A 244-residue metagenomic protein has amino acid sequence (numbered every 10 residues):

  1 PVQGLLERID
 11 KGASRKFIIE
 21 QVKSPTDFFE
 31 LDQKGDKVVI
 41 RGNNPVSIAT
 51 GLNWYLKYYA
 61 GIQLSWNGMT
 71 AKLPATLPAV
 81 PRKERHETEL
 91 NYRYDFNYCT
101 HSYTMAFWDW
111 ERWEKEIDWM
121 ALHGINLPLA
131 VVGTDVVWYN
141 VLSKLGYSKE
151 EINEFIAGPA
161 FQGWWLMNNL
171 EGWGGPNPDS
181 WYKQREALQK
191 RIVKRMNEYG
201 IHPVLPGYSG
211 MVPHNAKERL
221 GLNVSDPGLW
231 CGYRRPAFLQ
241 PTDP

Functional and structural regions predicted by a protein language model:
P1-L90: Contiguous, structured surface segment used for ligand recognition
Q21-P25, K34-R41, P45, T70-A71 (+2 more regions): Aromatic-lined carbohydrate-binding surfaces of glycoside hydrolases
